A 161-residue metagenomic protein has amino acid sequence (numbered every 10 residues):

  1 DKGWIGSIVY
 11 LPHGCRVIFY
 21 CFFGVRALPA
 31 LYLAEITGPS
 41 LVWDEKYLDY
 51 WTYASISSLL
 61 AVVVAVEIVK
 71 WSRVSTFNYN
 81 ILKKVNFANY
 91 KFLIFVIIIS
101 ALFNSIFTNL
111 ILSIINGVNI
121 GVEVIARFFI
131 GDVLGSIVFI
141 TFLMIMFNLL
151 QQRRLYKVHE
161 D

Functional and structural regions predicted by a protein language model:
D1-I18, S40-H159: Membrane-embedded alpha-helical hairpins and interfacial helices in multi-pass inner-membrane proteins
L11-A27, L31: Generic transmembrane alpha-helix motif of multi-pass integral membrane proteins
F23, L33, I130, L134: Short glycine-rich loop/turn motifs that provide flexible caps or phosphate-binding loops at active sites
G24, T37-V42: Interfacial segments of multi-pass membrane proteins
P29-A34, D49, Y53: Hydrophobic alpha-helical membrane segments of integral membrane proteins
